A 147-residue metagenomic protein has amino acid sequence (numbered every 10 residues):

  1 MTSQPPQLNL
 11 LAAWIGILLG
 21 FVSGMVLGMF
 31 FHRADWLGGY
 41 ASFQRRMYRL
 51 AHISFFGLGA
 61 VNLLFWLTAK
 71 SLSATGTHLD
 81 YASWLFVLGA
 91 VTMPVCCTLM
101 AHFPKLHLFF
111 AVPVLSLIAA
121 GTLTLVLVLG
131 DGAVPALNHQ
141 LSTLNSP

Functional and structural regions predicted by a protein language model:
M1-H52, F56-N145: Polytopic transmembrane helical bundles with strong interfacial aromatic enrichment
